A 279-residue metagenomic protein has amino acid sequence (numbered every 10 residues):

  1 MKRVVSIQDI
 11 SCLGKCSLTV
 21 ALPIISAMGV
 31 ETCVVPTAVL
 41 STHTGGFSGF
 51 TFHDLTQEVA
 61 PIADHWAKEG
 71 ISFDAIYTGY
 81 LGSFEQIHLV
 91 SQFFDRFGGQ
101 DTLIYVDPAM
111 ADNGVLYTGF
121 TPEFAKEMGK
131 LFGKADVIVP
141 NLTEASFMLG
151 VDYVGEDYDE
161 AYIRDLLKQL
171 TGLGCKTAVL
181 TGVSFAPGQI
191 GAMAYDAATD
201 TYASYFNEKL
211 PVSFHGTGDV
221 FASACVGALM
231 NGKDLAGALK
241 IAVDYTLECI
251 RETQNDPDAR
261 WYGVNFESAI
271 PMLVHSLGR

Functional and structural regions predicted by a protein language model:
M1-V106, M110-T118, E267-P271, H275: Conserved N-terminal subdomain of the carbohydrate kinase-like
C12, T201-H215: Short pre-catalytic strand/loop immediately N-terminal to key active-site residues, enriched for Gly-Thr
E58-P61, K130, D165, Q169 (+1 more regions): A non-catalytic, amphipathic alpha-helix used as a structural packing/dimerization or gating element in enzyme scaffolds
T118-Y202: Conserved phosphate/ATP/ADP-binding segment of small-molecule kinases
Y153-Y162, M230-I241: Short, charged, surface-exposed loops that flank catalytic or proteolytic processing sites
V212-L235, L239: Short, small-residue alpha-helix embedded
A236-R279: Charged C-terminal helix
